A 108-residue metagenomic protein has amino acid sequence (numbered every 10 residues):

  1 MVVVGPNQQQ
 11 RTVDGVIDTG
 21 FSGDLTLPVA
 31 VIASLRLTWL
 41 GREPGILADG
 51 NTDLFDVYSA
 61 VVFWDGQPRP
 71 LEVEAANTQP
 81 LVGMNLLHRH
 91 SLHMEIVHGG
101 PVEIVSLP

Functional and structural regions predicted by a protein language model:
M1-P108: Pepsin/retropepsin-fold aspartyl endopeptidases
